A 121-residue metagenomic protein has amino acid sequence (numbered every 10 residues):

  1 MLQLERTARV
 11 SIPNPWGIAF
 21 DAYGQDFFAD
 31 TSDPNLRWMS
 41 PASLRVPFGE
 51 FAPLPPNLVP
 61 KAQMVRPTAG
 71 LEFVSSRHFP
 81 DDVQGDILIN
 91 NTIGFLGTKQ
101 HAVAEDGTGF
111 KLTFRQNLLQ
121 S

Functional and structural regions predicted by a protein language model:
M1-S121: Beta-propeller blade termini and top-face loops
